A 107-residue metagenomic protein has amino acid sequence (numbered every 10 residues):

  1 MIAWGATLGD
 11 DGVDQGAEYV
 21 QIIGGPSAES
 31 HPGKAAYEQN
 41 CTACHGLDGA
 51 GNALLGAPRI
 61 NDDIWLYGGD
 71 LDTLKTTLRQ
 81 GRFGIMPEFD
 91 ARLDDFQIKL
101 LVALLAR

Functional and structural regions predicted by a protein language model:
M1-I23, N52-L55, R59-A106: Extracytoplasmic electron-transfer domains, predominantly the class I c-type cytochrome c fold
S27-G51, D62, K75-Q80: Sequence/structural segment immediately N-terminal to covalent heme-attachment motifs in c-type and related
